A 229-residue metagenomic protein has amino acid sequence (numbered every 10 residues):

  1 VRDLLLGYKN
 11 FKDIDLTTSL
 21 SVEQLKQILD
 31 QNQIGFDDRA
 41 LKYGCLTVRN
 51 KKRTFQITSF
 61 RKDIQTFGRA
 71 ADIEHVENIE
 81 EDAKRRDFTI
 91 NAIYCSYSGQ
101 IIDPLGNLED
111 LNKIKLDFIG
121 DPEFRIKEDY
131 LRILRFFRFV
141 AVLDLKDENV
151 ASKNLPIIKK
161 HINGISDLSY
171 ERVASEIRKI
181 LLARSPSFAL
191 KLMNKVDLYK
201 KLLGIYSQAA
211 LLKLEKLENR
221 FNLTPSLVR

Functional and structural regions predicted by a protein language model:
V1-R229: Catalytic cores of the polymerase beta-like nucleotidyltransferase superfamily and closely associated nucleotide
